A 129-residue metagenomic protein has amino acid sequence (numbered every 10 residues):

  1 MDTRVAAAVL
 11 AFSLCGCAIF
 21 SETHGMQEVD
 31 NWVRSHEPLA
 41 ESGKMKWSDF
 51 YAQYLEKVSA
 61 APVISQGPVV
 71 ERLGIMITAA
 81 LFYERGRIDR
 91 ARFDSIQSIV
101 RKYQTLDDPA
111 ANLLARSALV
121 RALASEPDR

Functional and structural regions predicted by a protein language model:
M1-I19: Sec-dependent bacterial lipoprotein signal peptides
A18-R129: Acidic, Ser/Pro/Thr-rich low-complexity regulatory regions and the short amphipathic helical interaction modules they
